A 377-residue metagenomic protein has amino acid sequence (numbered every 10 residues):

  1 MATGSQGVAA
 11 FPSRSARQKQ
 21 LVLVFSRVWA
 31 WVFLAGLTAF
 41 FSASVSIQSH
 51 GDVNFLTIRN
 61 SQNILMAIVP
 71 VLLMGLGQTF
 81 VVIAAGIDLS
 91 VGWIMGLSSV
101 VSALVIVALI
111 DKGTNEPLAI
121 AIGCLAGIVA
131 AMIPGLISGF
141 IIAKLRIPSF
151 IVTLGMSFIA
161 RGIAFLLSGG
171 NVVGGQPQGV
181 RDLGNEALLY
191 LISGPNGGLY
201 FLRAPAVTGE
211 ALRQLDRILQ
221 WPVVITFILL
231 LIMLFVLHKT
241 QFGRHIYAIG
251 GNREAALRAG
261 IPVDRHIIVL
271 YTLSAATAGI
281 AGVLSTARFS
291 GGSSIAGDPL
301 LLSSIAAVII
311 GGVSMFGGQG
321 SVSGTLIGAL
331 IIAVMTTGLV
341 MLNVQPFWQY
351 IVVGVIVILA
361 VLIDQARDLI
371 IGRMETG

Functional and structural regions predicted by a protein language model:
M1-V45, R258-R265, M335-G377: Cytosolic-side transmembrane-helix boundaries in multi-pass membrane proteins
F33-V53, A84, L167, L234-Q241 (+1 more regions): Structural signal for alpha-helical transmembrane segments and their membrane-water exit/capping regions in multi-pass
T38-V45, T57-I110, F140-I147, A255 (+3 more regions): Single transmembrane alpha-helix segments in multi-pass membrane proteins
K112-S157: Alpha-helical transmembrane segments within multi-pass membrane transporters and channels
I120-G123, A131-S138, R213-G291: Helix-loop-helix "hairpin" substructures at the membrane interface of multi-pass membrane proteins
S149, P177-Q178, I218-T226, P299-L301 (+1 more regions): Loop-to-transmembrane alpha-helix initiation sites
T153, S157-K239, H266-V269, S290-G297 (+1 more regions): Transmembrane helix-bundle core of multi-pass membrane transporters and related energy-transducing complexes
Y271-A281, R288-G354: Transmembrane alpha-helical segments in multi-pass inner-membrane proteins
